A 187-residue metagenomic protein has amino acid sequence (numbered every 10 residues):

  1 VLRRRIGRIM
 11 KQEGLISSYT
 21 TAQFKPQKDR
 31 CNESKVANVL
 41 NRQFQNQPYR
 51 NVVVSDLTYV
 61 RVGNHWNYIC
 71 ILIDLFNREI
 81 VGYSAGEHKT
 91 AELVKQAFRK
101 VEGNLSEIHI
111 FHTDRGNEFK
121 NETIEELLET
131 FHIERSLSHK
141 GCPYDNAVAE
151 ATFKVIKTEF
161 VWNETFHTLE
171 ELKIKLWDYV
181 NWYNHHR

Functional and structural regions predicted by a protein language model:
V1, F44-N46, V62-G63, R115 (+2 more regions): Conserved, non-catalytic sequence blocks in retroelement Pol enzymes and Pol-derived host proteins
V1-P48, C142: Basic, flexible linker segments flanking DNA-binding modules in nucleic acid-interacting mobile-element proteins
I6, M10, L40, D56 (+10 more regions): Mobile genetic element proteins and their domesticated derivatives, centered on retroelements and DNA transposons
L15, A22, N181-R187: Charged, gly/pro-enriched flexible loop segments at helix/strand junctions
S17, E134-R135: Hydrophobic beta-strand scaffold residues
P26-R30, T113-R115, N121-E125, R135-K157 (+1 more regions): RNase H-like two-metal-ion nuclease catalytic core shared by retroviral integrases and related mobile-element nucleases
R42, N46-V81, E87-H88: An active-site-proximal beta-strand-loop segment
H65, Y83-L105: Active-site beta-loop-alpha junctions of metal-dependent nucleic acid enzymes, especially the RNase H-like/DDE
